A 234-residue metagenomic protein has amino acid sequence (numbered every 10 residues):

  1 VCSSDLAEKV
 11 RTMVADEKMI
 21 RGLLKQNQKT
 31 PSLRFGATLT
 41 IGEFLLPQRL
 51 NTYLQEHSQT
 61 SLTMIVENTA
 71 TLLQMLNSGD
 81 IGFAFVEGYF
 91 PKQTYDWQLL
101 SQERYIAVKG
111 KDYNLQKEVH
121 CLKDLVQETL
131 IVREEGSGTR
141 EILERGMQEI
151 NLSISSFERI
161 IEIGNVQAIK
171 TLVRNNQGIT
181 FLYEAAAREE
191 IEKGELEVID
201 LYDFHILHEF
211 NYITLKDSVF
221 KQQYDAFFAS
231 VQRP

Functional and structural regions predicted by a protein language model:
V1-S3: Short, small-residue-biased leader/transition segments that mark boundaries at the very start of proteins
L6-N27, F227: Alpha-helical linker/hinge and terminal dimerization helices associated with HTH transcriptional regulators
T30-K92: Central regulatory/effector-binding core of bacterial HTH transcription factors
L45, E197-P234: A late-sequence structural motif
N68-L73, N77-D80, E87, L152-V198: Hydrophobic hinge/microswitch elements
Y95-I131, E135: Flexible hinge/capping segments at coil-to-helix
D96-I106, E158, E192-I206: Short beta-strand->loop
T129-N151, F220-K221: Secondary-structure junction motif
